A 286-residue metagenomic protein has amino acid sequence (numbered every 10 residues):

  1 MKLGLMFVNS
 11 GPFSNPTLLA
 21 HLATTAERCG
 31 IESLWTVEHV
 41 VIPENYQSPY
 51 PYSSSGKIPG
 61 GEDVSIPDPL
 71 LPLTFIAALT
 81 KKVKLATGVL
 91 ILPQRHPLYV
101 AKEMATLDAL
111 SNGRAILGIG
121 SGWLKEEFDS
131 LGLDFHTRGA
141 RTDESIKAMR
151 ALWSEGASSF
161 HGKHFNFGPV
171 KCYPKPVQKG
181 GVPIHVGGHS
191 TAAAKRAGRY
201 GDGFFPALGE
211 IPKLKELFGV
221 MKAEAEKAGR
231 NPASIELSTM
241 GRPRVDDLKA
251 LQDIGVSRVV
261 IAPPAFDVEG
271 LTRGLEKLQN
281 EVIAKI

Functional and structural regions predicted by a protein language model:
M1-I286: Active-site-adjacent structural elements that line small-molecule/cofactor binding pockets in enzymes
